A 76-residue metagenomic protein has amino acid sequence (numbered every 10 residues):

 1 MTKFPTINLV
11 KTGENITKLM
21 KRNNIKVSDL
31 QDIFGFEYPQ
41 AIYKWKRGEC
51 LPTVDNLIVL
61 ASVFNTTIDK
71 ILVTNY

Functional and structural regions predicted by a protein language model:
M1-I25, I33: A short, Lys/Arg-rich alpha-helix, primarily the initiator
T17, S28, I58: Residues within the helices of the helix-turn-helix
K21, G35, R47, Y76: Residue-level detection of the helix-turn-helix DNA-binding "recognition helix"
N24-K44: Short alpha-helical DNA-recognition segment
W45-K46, N56, L72-N75: DNA major-groove recognition helix of helix-turn-helix
D55-K70: DNA major-groove recognition helix of helix-turn-helix/homeodomain DNA-binding modules
